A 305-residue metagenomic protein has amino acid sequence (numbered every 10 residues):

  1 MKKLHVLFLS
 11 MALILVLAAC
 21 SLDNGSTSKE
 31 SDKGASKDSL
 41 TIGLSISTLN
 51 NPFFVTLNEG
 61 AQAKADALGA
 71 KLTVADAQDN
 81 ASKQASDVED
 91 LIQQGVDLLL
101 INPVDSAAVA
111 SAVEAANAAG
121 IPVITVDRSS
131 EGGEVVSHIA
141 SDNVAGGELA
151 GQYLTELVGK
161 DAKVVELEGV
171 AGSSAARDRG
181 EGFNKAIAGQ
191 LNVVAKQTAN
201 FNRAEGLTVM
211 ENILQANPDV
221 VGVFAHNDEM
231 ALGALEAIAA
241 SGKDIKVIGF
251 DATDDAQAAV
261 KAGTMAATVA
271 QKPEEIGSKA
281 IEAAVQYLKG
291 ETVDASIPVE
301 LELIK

Functional and structural regions predicted by a protein language model:
M1-A18: Sec-dependent bacterial lipoprotein signal peptides
A18-K37: Bacterial lipoprotein signal-peptidase II cleavage site
T41-K64, L68, L72-D90, Q94-V96 (+4 more regions): Extracytoplasmic "Venus flytrap"
I42, Q84, I139-V164, E205-L207 (+2 more regions): Hydrophobic alpha-helical segments within soluble ligand-binding/sensing domains
F53-A70, G146-A150, S174-L191, E205 (+4 more regions): Short, solvent-exposed amphipathic alpha-helices that sit in or adjacent to ligand/effector-binding or catalytic
L98, S106-A145, E156, K163 (+2 more regions): Flexible loop/hinge segments that line or gate small-molecule binding clefts
L98-N117, F183, N200-A258: Hydrophobic alpha-helical
L167, A171-A175, A186-I187, K272-K305: Hinge/cleft segment of the Venus flytrap/periplasmic-binding protein
